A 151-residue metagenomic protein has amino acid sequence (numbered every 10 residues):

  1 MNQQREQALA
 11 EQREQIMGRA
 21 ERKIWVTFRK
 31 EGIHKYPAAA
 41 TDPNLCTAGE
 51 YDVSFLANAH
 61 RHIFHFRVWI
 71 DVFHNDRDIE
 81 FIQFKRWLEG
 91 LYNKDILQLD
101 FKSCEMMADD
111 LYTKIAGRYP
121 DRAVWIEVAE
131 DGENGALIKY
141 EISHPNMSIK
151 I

Functional and structural regions predicted by a protein language model:
N2-I151: Charge-rich, low-complexity N-terminal segments
